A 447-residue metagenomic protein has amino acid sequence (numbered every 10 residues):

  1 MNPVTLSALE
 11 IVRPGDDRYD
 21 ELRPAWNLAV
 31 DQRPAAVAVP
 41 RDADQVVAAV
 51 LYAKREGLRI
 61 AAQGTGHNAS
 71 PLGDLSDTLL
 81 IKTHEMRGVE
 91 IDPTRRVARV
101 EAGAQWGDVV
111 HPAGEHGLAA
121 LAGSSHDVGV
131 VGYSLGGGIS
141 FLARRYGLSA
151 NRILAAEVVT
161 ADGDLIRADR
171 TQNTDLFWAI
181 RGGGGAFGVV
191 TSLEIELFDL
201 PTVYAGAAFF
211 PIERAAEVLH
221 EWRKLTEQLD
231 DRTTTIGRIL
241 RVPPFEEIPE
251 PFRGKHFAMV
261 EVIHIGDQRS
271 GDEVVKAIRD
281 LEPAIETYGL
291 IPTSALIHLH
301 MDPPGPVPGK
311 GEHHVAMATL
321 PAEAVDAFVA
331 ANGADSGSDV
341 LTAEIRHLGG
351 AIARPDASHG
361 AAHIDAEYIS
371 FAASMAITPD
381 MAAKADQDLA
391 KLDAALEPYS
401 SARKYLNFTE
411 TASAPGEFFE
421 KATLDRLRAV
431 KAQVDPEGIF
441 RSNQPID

Functional and structural regions predicted by a protein language model:
M1-D447: Soluble FAD-dependent oxygen oxidases
